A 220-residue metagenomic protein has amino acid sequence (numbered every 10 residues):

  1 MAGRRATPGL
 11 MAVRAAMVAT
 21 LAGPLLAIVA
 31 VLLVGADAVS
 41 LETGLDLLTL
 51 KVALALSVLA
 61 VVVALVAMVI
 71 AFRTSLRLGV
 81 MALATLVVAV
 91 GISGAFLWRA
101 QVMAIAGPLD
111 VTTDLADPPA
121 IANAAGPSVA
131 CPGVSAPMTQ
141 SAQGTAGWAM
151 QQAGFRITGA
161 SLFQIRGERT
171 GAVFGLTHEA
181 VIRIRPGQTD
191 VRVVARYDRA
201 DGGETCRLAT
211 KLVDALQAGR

Functional and structural regions predicted by a protein language model:
M1-A38: Membrane-anchoring/interfacial helices and their immediately flanking loops in integral membrane proteins
G3, I28-A53, S57-A60, A64-V80 (+1 more regions): Ser/Thr-rich, low-complexity intrinsically disordered terminal regions
M11-V18, S75-V90: Interfacial segments of alpha-helical transmembrane regions
